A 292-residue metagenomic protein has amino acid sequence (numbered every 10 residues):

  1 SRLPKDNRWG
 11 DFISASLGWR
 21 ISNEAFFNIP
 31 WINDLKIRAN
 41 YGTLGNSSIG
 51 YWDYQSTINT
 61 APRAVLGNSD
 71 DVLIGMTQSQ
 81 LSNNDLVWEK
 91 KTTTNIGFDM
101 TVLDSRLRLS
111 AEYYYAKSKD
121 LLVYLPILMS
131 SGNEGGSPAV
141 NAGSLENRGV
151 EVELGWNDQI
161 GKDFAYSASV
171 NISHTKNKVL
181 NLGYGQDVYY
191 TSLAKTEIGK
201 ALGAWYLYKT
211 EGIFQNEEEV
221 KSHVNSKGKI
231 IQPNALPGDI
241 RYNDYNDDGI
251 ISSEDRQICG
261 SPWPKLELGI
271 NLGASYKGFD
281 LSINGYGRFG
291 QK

Functional and structural regions predicted by a protein language model:
S1-R2, I21, Y41-G45, Y113-K119 (+4 more regions): Transmembrane beta-strands of outer-membrane beta-barrel pores
P4-N7, I29, T43-T57, K119-L125 (+2 more regions): Outer-membrane beta-barrel and related beta-rich outer-membrane complex signature in Gram-negative bacteria
A15-I21, I96-M100, A111, V152-W156 (+2 more regions): Residues on the lipid-exposed face of transmembrane beta-strands in outer-membrane beta-barrel proteins
E24-F27, S105-L109, V150, G161-K162 (+1 more regions): Repeated loop/turn-to-beta-strand initiation elements of outer-membrane beta-barrel proteins
A25-E89, R108, E112-L145: Solvent-exposed loop/turn elements at secondary-structure boundaries
N33-A39, L107-L109, Y166-A168, I270 (+2 more regions): Transmembrane beta-strands of outer-membrane beta-barrel proteins
R63-R108, S137-G161, I198-L207, S261-L266: Outer-membrane beta-barrel signature, preferentially recognizing the C-terminal barrel domain of Gram-negative
N157-S261: Conserved small-residue
